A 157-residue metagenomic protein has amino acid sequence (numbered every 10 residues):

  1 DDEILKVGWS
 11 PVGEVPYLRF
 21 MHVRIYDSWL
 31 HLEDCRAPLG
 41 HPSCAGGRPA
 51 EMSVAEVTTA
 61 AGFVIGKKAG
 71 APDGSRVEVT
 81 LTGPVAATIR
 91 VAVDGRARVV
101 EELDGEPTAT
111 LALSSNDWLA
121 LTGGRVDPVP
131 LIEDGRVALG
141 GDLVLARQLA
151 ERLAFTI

Functional and structural regions predicted by a protein language model:
D2, G8-P11, Y17-T88, L149-I157: Acidic, aliphatic-rich amphipathic alpha-helical segments
D2-E3, L103: Short, flexible segments with low predicted structural confidence
G8-P11, V15, R98, L111 (+1 more regions): General secondary-structure edge motif
A69-S115: Glycine/small-residue-rich hydrophobic helix-like segments
L103-I157: C-terminal interaction segments
